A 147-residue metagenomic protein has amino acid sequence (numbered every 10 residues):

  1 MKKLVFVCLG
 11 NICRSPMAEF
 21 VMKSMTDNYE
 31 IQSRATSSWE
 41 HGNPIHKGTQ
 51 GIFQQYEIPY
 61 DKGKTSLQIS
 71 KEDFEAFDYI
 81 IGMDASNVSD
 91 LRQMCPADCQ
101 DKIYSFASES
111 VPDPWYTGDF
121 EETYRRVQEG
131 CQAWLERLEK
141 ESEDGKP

Functional and structural regions predicted by a protein language model:
M1-E75, E136-P147: Conserved active-site segments centered on acidic
C8-N11, I81, V127: Hydrophobic structural packing positions in well-ordered secondary structure
S15, M83-D84: Replace "coordinates the UDP/GDP/TDP-sugar" with "coordinates nucleotide-activated sugar donors
Y79, S86-P147: Phosphate-binding/catalytic loops
